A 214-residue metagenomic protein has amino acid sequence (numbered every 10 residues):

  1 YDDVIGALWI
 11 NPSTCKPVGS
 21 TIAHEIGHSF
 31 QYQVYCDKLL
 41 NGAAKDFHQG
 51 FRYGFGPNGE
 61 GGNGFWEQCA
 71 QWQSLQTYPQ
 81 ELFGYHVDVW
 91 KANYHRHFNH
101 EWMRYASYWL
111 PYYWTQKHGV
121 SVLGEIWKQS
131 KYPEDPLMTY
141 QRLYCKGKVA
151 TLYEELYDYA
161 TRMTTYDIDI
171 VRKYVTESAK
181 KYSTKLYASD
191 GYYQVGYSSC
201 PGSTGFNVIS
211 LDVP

Functional and structural regions predicted by a protein language model:
Y1-G62, A70, Q80: Juxtacatalytic substrate-recognition/specificity segment
C15-A23, G59-E67, H100-Y108, Q116-V120: Solvent-exposed, acidic/flexible segments
S20, H28, Q71, Y108-Y112 (+1 more regions): Solvent-exposed, polar/charged alpha-helical surfaces in well-ordered, non-transmembrane soluble domains, broadly
G27-C36, L75-P79, T115-G119, K128-Y132: Sec-exported extracytoplasmic/periplasmic mature domains
K38-A44, E60-N63, F83-D88, S121-Q129 (+1 more regions): Surface-exposed patches in mature extracellular/periplasmic domains of secreted proteins
R52-N93, P111: Active-site cradle of extracellular carbohydrate-active enzymes
V89-T165: Active-site-proximal alpha-helical
E134-P214: Beta/coil-rich, acidic/histidine-enriched accessory regions frequently appended to metallopeptidases
